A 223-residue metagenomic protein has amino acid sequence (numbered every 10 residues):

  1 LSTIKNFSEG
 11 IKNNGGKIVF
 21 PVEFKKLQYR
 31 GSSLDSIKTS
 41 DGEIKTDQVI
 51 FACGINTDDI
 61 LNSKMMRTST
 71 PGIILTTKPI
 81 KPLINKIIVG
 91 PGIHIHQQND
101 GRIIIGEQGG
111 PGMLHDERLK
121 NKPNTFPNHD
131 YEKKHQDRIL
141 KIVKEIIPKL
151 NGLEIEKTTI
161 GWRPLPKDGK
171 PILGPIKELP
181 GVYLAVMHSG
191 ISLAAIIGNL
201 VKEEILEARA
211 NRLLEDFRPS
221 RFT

Functional and structural regions predicted by a protein language model:
L1-G10, H135-I142, V186-M187, I191-L193: Mid-domain beta-loop-alpha active-site segment that forms a flexible, acidic cofactor/metal-binding surface
L1-Q48: Helical element adjacent to the flavin cofactor pocket in flavoenzyme catalytic cores
Y29, I60-N62, L114-D116, A194: Short glycine-/acidic-enriched loop or helix-start segments at secondary-structure transitions that form or flank
L34-D35, R102-I103, V182-Y183: Hydrophobic residues embedded in beta-strands of well-ordered beta-sheets
S36, I74-T76, I172, L184: Conserved hydrophobic/aromatic beta-strand scaffold that supports enzyme active sites
E43-N85: Central helical "cap/lid" subdomain
P82-L179: Active-site lid/adjacent beta-loop-alpha segment flanking the redox-cofactor pocket in flavoenzymes
K141-T223: C-terminal catalytic lobe of FAD-dependent flavoproteins
